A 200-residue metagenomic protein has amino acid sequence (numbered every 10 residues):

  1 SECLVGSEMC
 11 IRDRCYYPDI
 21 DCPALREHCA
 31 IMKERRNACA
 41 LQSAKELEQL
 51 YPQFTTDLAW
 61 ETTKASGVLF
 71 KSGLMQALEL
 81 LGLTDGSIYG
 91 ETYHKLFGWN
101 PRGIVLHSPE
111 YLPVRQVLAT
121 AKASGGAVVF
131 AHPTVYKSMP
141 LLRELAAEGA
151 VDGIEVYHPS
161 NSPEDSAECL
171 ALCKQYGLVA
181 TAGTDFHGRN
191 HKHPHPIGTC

Functional and structural regions predicted by a protein language model:
S1-G6, C10-I11: Single conserved hydrophobic/aromatic residue that forms the stacking wall/gate of nucleotide- or nucleobase-binding
S7-E8, D19, T134-K137, F186-H187: Short glycine-enriched loops at secondary-structure junctions
E8, A24, S162-A167, H191-K192: Short, charged, surface-exposed secondary-structure boundary motifs
R12-I31: Acidic/polar active-site rim loop that often engages polyanionic ligands
D13-Y16, A146-E148, A171-C173, I197-C200: Short, hinge-like loop/turn segments at secondary-structure boundaries
D21, Y93, H193: Glycine-rich, flexible loop/turn motifs
R36-V179: Domain-core and long-helix interface of multi-subunit machines
L178-P196: Short acidic/histidine-rich active-site segments
